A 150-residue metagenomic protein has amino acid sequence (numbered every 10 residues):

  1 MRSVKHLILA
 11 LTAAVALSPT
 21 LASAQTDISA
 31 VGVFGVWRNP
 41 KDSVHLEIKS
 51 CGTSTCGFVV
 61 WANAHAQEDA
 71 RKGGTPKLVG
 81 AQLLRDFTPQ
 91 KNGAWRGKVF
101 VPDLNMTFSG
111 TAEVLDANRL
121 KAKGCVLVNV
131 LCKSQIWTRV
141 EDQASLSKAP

Functional and structural regions predicted by a protein language model:
M1-A10: Bacterial N-terminal signal peptides that target proteins for export
L9-S18: Bacterial N-terminal signal peptides
S18-P19, W137: Intrinsically disordered, glycine/charged-rich N-terminal periplasmic/extracytoplasmic linker segments that lie
T20-T26: Sec/Tat signal peptide C-region and signal peptidase I cleavage site
I28-F34, P40-S109, D142: Central antiparallel beta-sheet cores of small beta-barrel/beta-sandwich binding domains
R38-N39, V126: Non-cytosolic beta-sheet module surface loops
W95-R96, N105-A112, A117-G124, V130-I136: Surface-exposed interaction patches
V126-P150: Edge beta-strand at a domain terminus
